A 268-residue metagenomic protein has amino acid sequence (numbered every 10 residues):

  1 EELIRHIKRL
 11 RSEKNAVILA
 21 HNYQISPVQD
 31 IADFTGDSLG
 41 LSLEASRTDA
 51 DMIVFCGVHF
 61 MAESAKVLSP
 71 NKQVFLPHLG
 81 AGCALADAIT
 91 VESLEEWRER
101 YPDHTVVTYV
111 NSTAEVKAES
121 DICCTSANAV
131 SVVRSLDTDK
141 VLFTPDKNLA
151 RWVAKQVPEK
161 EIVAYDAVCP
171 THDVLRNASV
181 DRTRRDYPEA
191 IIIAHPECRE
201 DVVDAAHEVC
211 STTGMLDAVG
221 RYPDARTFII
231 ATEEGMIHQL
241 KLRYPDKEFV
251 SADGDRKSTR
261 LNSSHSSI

Functional and structural regions predicted by a protein language model:
E1-I230, M236-R260: Active-site loop-to-helix "anion-binding N-cap" substructures in soluble metabolic enzymes
L261-I268: Single conserved hydrophobic/aromatic residue that forms the stacking wall/gate of nucleotide- or nucleobase-binding
